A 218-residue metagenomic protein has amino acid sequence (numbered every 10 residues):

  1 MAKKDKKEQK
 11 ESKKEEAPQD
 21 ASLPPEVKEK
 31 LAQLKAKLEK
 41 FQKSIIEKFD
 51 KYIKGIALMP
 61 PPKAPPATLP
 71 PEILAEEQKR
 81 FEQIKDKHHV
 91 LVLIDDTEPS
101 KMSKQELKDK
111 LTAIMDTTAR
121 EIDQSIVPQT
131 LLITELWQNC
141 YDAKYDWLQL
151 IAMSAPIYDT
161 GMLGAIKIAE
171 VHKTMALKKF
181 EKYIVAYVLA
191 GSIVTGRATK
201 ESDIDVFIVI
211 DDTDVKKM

Functional and structural regions predicted by a protein language model:
A2-D86, I94-A190, V194-S202, I210-M218: Catalytic core of pol beta-like nucleotidyltransferases
